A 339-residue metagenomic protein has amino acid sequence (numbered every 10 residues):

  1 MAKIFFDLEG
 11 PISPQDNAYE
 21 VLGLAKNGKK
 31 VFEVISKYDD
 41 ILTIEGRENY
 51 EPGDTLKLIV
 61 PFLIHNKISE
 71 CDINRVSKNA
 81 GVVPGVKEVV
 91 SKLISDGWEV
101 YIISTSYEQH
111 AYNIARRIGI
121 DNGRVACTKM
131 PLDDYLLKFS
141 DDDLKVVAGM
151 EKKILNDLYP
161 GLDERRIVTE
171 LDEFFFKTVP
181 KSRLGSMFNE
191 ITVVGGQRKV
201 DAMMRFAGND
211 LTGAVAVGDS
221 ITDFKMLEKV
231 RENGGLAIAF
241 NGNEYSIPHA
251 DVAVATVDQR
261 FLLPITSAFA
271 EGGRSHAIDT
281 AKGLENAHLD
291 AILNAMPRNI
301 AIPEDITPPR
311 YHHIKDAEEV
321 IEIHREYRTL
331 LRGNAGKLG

Functional and structural regions predicted by a protein language model:
M1, N66, I73, R183-S186 (+1 more regions): General secondary-structure edge motif
A2-D143, A253, V257, G339: Alpha-helical substrate-recognition element adjacent to the catalytic core
E88, D96, S106-G339: C-terminal cap/substrate-recognition subdomain and adjoining C-terminal extension of metal-dependent phosphatase-like
